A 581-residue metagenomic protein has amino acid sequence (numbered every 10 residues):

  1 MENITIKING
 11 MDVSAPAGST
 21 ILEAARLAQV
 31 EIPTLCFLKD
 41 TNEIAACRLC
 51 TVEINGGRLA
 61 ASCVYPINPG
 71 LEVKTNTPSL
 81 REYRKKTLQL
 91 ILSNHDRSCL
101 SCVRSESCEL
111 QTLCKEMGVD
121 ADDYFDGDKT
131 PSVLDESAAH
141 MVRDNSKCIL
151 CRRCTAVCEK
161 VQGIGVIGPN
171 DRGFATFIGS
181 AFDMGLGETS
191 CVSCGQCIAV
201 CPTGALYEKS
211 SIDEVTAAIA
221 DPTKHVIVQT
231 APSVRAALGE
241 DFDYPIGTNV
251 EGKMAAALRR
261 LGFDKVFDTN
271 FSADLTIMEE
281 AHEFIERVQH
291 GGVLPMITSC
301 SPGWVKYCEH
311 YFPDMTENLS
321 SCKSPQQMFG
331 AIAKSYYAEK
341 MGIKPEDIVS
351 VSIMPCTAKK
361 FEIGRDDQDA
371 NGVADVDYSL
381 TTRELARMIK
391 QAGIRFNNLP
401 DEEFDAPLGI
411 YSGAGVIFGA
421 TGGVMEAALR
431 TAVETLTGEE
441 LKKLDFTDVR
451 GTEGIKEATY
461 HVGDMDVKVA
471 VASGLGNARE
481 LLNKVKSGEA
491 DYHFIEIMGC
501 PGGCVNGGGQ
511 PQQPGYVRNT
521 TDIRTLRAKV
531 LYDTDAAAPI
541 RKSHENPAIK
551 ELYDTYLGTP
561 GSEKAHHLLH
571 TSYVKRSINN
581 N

Functional and structural regions predicted by a protein language model:
M1-M11: Eukaryote-biased recognition of intrinsically disordered, low-complexity regulatory segments
M1-N3, C201, D221, N371: Polar low-complexity intrinsically disordered regions
E2-N3, A28, T41, Y65 (+10 more regions): A generic structural signal for ordered alpha-helices
I8, A138, A181, A205 (+3 more regions): Short, flexible active-site loop motifs that bind/organize anionic cofactors or intermediates
N9-M11, A181-D183, S233: Short strand-loop junctions, especially beta-strand C-caps/beta-turns that link beta-sheets to coils or alpha-helices
D12-G70, N76-R84, L92, K209-N581: Iron-sulfur-associated redox domains of electron-transfer enzymes in respiratory and anaerobic energy metabolism
R48-S193, A199, L206-D221, H225: Fe-S ferredoxin-like electron-transfer domains and their immediately adjacent linker/connector regions across
